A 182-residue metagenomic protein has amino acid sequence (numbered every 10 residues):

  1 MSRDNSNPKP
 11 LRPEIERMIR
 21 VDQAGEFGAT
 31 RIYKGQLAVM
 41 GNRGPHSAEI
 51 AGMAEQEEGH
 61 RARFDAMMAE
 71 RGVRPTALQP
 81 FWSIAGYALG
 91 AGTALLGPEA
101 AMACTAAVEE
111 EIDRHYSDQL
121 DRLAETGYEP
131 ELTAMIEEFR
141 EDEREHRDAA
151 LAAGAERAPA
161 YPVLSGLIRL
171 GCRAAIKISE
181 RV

Functional and structural regions predicted by a protein language model:
M1-V182: Non-heme di-metal
